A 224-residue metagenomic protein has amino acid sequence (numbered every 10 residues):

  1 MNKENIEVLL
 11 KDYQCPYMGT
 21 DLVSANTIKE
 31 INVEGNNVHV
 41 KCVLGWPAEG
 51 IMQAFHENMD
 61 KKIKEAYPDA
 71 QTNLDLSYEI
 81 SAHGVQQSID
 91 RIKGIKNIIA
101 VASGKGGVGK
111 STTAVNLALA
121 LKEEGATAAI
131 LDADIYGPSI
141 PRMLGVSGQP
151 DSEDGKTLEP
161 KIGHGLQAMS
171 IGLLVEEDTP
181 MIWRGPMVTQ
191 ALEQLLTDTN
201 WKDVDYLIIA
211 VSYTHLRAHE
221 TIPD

Functional and structural regions predicted by a protein language model:
M1-K29: N-proximal, solvent-exposed amphipathic alpha-helical segments enriched in charged/polar residues
L10, I28, I95, G106 (+5 more regions): Residue-level signature of catalytic and energy-coupling elements of molecular machines, predominantly ATP/GTP-dependent
M18, E30-K61, D69-A70, D75: A short interface-forming secondary-structure element
M52-A100: Extreme N-terminal, non-catalytic leader segments that precede Walker-type/kinase nucleotide-binding cores
I98-D134: Walker A/P-loop phosphate-binding motif and the immediately C-terminal alpha-helix
L121-W183, T189: Phosphate-binding loop that captures ATP/GTP phosphates
G165, D203-L207: Loop/turn-to-beta-strand initiation segments
T214-T221: Conserved small/polar residues in nucleotide/adenosyl-binding loops
